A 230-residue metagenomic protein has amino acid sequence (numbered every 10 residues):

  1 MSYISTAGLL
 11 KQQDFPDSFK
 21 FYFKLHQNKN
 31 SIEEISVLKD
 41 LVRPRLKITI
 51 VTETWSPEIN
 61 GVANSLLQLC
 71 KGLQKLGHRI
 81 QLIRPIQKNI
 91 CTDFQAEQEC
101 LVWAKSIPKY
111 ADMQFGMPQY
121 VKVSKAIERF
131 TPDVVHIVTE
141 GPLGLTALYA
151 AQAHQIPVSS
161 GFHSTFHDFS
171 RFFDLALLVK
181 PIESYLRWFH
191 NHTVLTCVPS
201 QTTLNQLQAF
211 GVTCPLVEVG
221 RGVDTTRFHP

Functional and structural regions predicted by a protein language model:
S2-L101: N-terminal subdomain of nucleotide-sugar transferases
I48, V134, Y149-F169, C197 (+1 more regions): Active-site proximal beta-strand in glycosyltransferases
I83, I137-V138, G161: Structural motif
R84, C100-W103, E183-P230: Donor nucleotide-sugar binding/catalytic pocket of nucleotide-sugar-dependent glycosyltransferases
K88, P142-L143, T202-L204: Alpha-helix capping/helix-boundary segments
E97-W103, A153-Q155, L175-V179, C214-L216: Short, hinge-like loop/turn segments at secondary-structure boundaries
P108-I137, P142-Y149, A153, K180 (+1 more regions): An amphipathic, basic-hydrophobic alpha-helix
P157-S159, H167-W188, T225: Nucleotide-sugar donor phosphate/pyrophosphate-binding loop at the beta->alpha transition of glycosyltransferases
